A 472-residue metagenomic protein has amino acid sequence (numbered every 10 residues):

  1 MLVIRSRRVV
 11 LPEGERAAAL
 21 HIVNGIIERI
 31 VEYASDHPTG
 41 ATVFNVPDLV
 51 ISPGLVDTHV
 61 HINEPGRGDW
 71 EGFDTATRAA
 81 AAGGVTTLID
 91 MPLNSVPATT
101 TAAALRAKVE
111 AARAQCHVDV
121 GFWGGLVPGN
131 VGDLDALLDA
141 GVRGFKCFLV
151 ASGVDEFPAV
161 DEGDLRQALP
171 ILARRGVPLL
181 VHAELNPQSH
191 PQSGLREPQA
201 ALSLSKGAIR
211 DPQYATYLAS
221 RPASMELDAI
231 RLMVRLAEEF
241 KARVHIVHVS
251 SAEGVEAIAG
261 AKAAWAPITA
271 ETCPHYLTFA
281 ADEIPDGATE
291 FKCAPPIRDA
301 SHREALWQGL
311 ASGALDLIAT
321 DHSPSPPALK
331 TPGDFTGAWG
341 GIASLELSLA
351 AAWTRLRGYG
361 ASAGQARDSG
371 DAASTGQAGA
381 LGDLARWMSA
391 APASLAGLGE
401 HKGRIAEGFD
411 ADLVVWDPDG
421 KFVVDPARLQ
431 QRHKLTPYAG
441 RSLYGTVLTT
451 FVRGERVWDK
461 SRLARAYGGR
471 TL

Functional and structural regions predicted by a protein language model:
M1-V3, R8-P53: Histidine-rich, glycine-flanked metal-binding segment
R7, D334, E407-R462, Y467-T471: C-terminal cap of metal-dependent C-N hydrolases
R7, L20, G25, D48 (+16 more regions): Divalent metal-coordination and catalytic microenvironments
A34-G40, Q188-P212, G360-A378: Intrinsic disorder/low-complexity segments
L49-Q115: Metal-associated gating/positioning segment near the N- to mid-region
P65, M91-H117, F122-N130, A136 (+3 more regions): Active-site loop-to-helix "anion-binding N-cap" substructures in soluble metabolic enzymes
G132-C147, G153-A200, L204-I318: Histidine/acidic residue-rich metal-binding segments in metalloenzymes
T216-R243, E290, A311-S312, D316-I318 (+1 more regions): His/Asp/Glu-enriched, well-ordered alpha-helical/loop segment that forms or immediately abuts the divalent-metal
